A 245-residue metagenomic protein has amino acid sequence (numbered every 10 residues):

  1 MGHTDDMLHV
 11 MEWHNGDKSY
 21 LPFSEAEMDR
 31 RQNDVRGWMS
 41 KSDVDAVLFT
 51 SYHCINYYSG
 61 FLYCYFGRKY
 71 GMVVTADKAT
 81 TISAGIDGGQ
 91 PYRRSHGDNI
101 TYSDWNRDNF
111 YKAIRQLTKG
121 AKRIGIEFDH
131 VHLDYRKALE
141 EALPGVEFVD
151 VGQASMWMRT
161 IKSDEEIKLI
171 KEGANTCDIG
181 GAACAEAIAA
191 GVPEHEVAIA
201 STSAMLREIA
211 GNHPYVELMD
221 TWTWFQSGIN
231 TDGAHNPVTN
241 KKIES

Functional and structural regions predicted by a protein language model:
M1-G180, V238: A composition/biophysics-driven feature that prefers long, compositionally simple stretches
I55-Y65, G152-W157, I161, V192-S245: Short catalytic-site patches enriched in acidic/histidine residues that coordinate or position cofactors/metals
A185-V192: C-terminal helix-coil-helix/basic helical segment that borders enzyme active sites and/or dimer interfaces and provides
